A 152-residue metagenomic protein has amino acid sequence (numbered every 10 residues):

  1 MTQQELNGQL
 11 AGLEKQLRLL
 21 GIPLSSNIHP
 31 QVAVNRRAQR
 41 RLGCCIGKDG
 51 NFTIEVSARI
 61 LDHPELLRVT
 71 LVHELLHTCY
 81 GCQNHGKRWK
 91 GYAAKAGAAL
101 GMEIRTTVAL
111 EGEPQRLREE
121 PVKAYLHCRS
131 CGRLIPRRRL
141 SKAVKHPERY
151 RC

Functional and structural regions predicted by a protein language model:
M1-V69, T78-C152: Active-site-proximal or metal-binding-adjacent scaffold patches in catalytic folds
E74: Walker B catalytic acidic pair
